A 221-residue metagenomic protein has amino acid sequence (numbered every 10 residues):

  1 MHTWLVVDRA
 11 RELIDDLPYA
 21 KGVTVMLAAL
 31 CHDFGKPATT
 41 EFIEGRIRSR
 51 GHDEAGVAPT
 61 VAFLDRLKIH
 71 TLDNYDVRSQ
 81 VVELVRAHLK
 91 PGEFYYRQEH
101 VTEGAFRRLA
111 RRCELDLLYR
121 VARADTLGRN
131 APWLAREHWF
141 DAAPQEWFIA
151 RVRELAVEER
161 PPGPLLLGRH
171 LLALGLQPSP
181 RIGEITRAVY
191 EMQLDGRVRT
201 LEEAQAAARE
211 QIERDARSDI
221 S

Functional and structural regions predicted by a protein language model:
M1-H2, G51-P59, R97-Q98, E159-L166 (+1 more regions): Short acidic alpha-helix initiation/capping motifs at coil-to-helix transition points, especially at protein N-termini
R11-A143: Divalent metal-dependent catalytic cores for phosphoryl transfer on phosphate-bearing substrates
A62-R66, R129-S221: Charged substrate- and nucleic-acid-binding regions of tRNA-handling and nucleotidyl-transfer enzymes, centered on
